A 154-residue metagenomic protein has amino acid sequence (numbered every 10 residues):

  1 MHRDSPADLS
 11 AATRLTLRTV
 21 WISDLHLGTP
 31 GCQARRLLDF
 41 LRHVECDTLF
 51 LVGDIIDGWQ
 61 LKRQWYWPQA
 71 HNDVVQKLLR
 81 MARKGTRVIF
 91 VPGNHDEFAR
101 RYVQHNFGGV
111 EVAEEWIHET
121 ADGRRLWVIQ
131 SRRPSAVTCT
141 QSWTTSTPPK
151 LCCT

Functional and structural regions predicted by a protein language model:
H2: Long C-terminal interaction/binding lobes of large macromolecular proteins
S5-P6, T13, P68, Q130 (+2 more regions): Proline-rich intrinsically disordered, low-complexity coils
P6, A12-R18, T29-D122: Core catalytic region of metal-dependent phosphoesterases/phosphodiesterases, especially metallo-beta-lactamase-like
R18-H26, R125-A136: Active-site-proximal beta-strand elements of phosphoester/diester hydrolases
V128-T154: Active-site-proximal loop/helix segment associated with metal-binding centers of metalloenzymes
